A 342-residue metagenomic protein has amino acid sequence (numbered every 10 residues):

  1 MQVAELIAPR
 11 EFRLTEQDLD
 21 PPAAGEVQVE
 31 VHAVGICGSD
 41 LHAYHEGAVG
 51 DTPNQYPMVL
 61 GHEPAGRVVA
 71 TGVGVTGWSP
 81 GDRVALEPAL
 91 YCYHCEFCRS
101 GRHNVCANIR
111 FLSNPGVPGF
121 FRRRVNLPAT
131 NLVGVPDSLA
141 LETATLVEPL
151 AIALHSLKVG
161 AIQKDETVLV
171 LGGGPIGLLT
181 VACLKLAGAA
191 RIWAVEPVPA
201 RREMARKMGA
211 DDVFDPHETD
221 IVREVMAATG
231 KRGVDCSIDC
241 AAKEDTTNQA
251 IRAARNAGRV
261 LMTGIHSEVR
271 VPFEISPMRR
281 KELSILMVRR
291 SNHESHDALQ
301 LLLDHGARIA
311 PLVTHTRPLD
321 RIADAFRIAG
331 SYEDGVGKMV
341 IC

Functional and structural regions predicted by a protein language model:
M1-V3, N248-R252, N292-C342: C-terminal hydrophobic helical "lid"/dimerization subdomain of Rossmann-like NAD(P)H-dependent oxidoreductases
D20-V34, V49-E96, P136-S138: Glycine-rich beta-strand-centered segment in the early N-terminal region that forms part of a ligand/cofactor-binding
C92-L171: NAD(P)H dinucleotide-binding glycine-rich loop of Rossmann-like/cofactor-binding domains, especially the beta1-alpha1
L139-E218, R223: Mid-domain Rossmann-like dinucleotide-binding core that forms the NAD(H)/NADP(H) cofactor-binding site
G160, E203-S284: Glycine-rich cofactor phosphate-binding loops and adjacent beta1-alpha1 units of small-molecule cofactor enzyme domains
V198, H266, S291: Residues in the short beta-alpha loop(s) of Rossmann-like NAD(P)-binding domains
R259-L261, F273-L312: Rossmann-fold dehydrogenase core element
